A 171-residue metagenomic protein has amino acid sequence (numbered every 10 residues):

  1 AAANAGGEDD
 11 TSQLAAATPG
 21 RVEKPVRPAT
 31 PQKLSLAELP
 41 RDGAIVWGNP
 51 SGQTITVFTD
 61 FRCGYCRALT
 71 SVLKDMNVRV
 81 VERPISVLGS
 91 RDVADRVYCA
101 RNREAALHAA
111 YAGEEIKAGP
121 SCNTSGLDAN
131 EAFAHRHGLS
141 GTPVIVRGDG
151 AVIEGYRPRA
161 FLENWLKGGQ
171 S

Functional and structural regions predicted by a protein language model:
A1-A2, A105-L107, V152: Short, well-ordered strand-loop elements centered on a beta-strand within folded domains, enriched for acidic residues
A1-V93, A112, K117-G141, P158-S171: Extracytoplasmic thiol/disulfide redox context detector
V93-Y111: Acidic, Ser/Thr-rich peripheral helices and adjacent loops at domain boundaries
N102, T142-P143: Secondary-structure junction/capping motif
V144, G148-Y156: Short, exposed beta-strand-loop hairpins at the edges of beta-sheets in extracellular/periplasmic proteins
